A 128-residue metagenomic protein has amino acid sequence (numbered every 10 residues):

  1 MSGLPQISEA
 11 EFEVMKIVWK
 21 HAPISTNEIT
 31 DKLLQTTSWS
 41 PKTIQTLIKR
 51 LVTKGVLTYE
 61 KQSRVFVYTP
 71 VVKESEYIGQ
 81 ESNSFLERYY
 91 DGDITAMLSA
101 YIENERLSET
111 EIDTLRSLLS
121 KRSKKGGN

Functional and structural regions predicted by a protein language model:
L4-A10, Q62-E81: Short, cationic-aromatic polyanion-contact patches
F12-I17, E28: Pre-recognition alpha-helix immediately N-terminal to the DNA-recognition helix within helix-turn-helix or winged-helix
I24-K32: Short acidic, hydrophobic short linear motifs in intrinsically disordered regions
D31-W39: Short helix-coil junctions and helix-kink-helix linkers
Q45-K49: Short, hydrophobic-biased segments on the C-terminal half of alpha helices that form "recognition helices"
G55: Glycine-centered, phosphate/nucleic-acid-interacting loop/turn motifs that mediate DNA/RNA or nucleotide
K73-L98: Conserved segment of winged-helix/HTH DNA-binding domains
Q80, E103-N128: C-terminal regulatory/oligomerization modules of transcriptional regulators
